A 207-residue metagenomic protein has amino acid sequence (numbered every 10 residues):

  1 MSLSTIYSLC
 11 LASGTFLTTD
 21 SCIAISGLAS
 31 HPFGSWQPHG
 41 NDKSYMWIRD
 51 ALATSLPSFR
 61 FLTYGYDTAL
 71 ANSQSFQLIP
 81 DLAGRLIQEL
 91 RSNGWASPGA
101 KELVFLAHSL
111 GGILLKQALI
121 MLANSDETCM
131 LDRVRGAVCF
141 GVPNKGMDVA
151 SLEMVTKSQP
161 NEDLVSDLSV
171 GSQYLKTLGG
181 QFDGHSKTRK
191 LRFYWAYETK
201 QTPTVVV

Functional and structural regions predicted by a protein language model:
S2-S58, T63: Short, surface-exposed "cap/lid" segments of acyl-processing enzymes
T18-S21, P57-L62, G99-L103, R133-V138 (+1 more regions): Core residues of folded domains in eukaryotic genome-function proteins
C22, A29-S30, K101, Q181-V207: C-terminal catalytic-base region of ester-bond hydrolases, centering on the histidine of the charge-relay
S26, P80-S186: Serine-dependent carboxylesterase/thioesterase catalytic core of lipase-like alpha/beta-hydrolase/SGNH enzymes
P32-P38, G65-Q74, P98-E102, M121: Short interface patches used for recognition in eukaryotic signaling and trafficking proteins
S35-Q37, Q74-F76, M147-E153, T204-V207: Short aromatic-enriched loop/helix-cap "lid" or pocket-rim segments at secondary-structure transitions that line
P57-Y64, I79, A83-L86: Eukaryotic helix-linker segments that join adjacent hydrophobic helices
Y64-T68, V142, E198: Active-site loop/turn elements of alpha/beta-hydrolase fold enzymes, especially the short glycine-/histidine-rich
